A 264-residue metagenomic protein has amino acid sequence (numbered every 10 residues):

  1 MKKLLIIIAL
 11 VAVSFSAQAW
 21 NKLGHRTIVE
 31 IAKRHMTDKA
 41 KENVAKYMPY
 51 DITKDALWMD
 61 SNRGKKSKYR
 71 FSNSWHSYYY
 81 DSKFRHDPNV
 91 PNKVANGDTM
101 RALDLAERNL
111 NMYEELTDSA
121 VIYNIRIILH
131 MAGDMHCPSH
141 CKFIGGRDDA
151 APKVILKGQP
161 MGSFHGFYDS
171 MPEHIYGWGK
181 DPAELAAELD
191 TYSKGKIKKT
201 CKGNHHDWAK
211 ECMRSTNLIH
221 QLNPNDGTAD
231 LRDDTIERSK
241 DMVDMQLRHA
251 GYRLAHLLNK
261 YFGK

Functional and structural regions predicted by a protein language model:
M1-L23: Bacterial Sec-dependent N-terminal signal peptides
Q18-M131, P138, F143-K264: N-terminal, motif-rich segments that launch catalysis or mediate targeting to/interaction with membranes, typified by
